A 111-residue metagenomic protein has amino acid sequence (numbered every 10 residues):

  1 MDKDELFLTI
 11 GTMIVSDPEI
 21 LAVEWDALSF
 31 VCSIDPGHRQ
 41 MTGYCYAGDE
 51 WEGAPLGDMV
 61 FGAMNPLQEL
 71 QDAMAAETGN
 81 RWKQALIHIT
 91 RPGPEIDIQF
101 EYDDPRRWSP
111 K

Functional and structural regions predicted by a protein language model:
M1-K111: Contiguous interface-forming segments/domains that mediate binding rather than catalysis
